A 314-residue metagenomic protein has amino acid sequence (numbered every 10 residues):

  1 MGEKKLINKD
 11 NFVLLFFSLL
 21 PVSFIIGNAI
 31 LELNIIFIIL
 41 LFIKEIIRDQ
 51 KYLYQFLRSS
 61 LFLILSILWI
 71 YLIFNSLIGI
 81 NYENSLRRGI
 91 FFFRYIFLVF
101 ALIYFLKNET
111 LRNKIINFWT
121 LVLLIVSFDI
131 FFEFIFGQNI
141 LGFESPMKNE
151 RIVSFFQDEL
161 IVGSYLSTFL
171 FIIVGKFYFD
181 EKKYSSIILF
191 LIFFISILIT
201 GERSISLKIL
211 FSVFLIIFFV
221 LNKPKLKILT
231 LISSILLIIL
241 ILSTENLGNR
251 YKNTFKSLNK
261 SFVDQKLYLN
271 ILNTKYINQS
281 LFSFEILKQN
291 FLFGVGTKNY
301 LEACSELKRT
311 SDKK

Functional and structural regions predicted by a protein language model:
M1-N84, Y104-N113, N117-T120, F177-Y184 (+1 more regions): Transmembrane signal-anchor hairpin modules in multi-pass inner-membrane enzymes, especially those that act on
S18-L20, I73, F97, N113-M147 (+3 more regions): Alpha-helical transmembrane segments of multi-pass inner-membrane proteins
I26-R48, G89-F100, I161-L170, S206-F214: Membrane-embedded alpha-helical segments of multi-pass membrane proteins, especially the transmembrane helices
K51, Q55, F143-E144, G294-G296 (+1 more regions): Short, hydrophobic secondary-structure boundary micro-motifs
E83-F91, N149-R151: Non-cytosolic membrane-interface motifs at loop->transmembrane helix junctions
I239-N249: Membrane-interface motif at the C-terminal end of an N-terminal transmembrane signal
T254-N270: Short extracytoplasmic/periplasmic juxtamembrane "stem" segments immediately C-terminal to an N-terminal membrane anchor
L267-K314: Long extracytoplasmic/lumenal interhelical loops at the membrane interface of multi-pass membrane proteins
